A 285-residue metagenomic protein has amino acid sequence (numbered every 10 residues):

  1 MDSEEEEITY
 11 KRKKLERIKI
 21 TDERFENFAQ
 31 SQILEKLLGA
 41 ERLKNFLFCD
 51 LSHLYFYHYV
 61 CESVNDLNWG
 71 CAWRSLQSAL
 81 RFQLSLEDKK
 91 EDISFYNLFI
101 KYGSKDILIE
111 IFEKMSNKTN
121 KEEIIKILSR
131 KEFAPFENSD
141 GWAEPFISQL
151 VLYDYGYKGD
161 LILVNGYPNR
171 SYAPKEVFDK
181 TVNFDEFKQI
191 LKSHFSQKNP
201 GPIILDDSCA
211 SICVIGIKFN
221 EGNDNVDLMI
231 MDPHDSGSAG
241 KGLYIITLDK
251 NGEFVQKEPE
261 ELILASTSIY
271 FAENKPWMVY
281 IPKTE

Functional and structural regions predicted by a protein language model:
M1-C61: Non-catalytic, low-structured ubiquitin/UBL-interacting segments
L15-I20, D224-E285: Noncatalytic regulatory segments and standalone regulatory/sensor domains
I18-L37, V60-N65, W69, E137-G141 (+3 more regions): Amphipathic alpha-helical protein-protein interaction segments
T21, F56-H58, V64-L67, A134-S139 (+7 more regions): Eukaryotic intrinsically disordered and solvent-exposed regulatory patches
L38-P135, Q149-Y153: Active-site nucleophile-adjacent alpha helix/oxyanion-hole segment immediately C-terminal to the catalytic cysteine
L80-F82, D88-N97, D160-V164, Y172 (+4 more regions): Intrinsically disordered, low-complexity regions enriched in proline, serine, glycine and charged residues
K126-D154, L163, Y167-Y172: A substrate-binding/cap region within the structured catalytic cores of diverse enzymes
Y153-P233: Active-site-adjacent substructure of cysteine-protease-like catalytic cores
